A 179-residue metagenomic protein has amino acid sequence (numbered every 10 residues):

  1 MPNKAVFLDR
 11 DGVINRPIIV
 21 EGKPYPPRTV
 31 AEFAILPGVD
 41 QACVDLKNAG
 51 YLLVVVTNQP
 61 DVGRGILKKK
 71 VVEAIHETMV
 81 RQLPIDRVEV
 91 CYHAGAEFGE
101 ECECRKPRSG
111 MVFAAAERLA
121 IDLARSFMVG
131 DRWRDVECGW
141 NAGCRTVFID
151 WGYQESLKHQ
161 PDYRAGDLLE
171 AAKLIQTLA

Functional and structural regions predicted by a protein language model:
M1-L52: Active-site neighborhood of HAD-like aspartate-dependent phosphohydrolases
P2-K4, K70-R87, A96-M128, R132-A179: Asp-based, Mg2+/Mn2+-dependent phosphohydrolase catalytic module
L8-R10, T57, G130-D131: Active-site flanking residues adjacent to catalytic metal/cofactor-binding acidic residues
D11, Q59-P60, G152: Anionic group-transfer/hydrolysis microenvironments
N15-P17, G22, R64, E137 (+2 more regions): Conserved protein kinase catalytic core
R16-I18, Y92, D150: Residue-level signal for short segments within beta-strands and strand-turn junctions of well-structured beta-sheet
R28-V30, V62-I66, F98-G99, D122-L123: Short, contiguous strand/loop micro-motifs
V39, C43-V72, H76, I85-A94 (+1 more regions): Substrate-recognition element of Asp-dependent hydrolases with the DxDx(T/V) motif
